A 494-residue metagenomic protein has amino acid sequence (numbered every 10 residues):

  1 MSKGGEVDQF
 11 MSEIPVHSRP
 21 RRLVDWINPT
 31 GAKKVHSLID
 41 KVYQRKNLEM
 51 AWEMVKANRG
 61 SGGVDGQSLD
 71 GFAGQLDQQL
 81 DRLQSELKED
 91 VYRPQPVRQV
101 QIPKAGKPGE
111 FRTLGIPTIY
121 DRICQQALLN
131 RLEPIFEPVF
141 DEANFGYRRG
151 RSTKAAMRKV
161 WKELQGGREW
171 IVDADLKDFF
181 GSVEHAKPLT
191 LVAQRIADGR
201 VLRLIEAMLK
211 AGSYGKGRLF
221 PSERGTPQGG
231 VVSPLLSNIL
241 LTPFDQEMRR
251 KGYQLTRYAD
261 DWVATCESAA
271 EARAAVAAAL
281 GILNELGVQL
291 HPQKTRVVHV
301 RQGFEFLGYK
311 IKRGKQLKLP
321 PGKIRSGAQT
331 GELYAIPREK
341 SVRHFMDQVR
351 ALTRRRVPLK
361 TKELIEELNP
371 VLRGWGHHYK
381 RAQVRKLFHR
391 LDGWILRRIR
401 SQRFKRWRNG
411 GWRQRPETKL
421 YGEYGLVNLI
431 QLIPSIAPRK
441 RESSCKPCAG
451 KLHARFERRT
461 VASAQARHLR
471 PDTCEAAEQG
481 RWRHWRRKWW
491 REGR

Functional and structural regions predicted by a protein language model:
M1-R494: Non-catalytic terminal/accessory segments
